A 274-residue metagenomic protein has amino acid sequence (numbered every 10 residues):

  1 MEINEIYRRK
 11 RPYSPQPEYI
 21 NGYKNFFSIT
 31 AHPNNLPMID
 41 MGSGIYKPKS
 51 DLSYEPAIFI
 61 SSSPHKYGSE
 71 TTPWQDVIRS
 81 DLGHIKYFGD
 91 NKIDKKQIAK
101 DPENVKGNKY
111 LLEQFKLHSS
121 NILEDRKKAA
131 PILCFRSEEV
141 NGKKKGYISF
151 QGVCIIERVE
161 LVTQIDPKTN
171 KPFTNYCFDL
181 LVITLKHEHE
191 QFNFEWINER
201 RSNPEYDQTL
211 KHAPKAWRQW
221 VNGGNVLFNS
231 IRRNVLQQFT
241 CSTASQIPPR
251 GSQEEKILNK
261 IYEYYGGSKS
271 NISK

Functional and structural regions predicted by a protein language model:
M1-E55, G146-Q151, E157-G267: Contiguous surface segments at macromolecular interaction interfaces
P12-Y147: Acidic, glycine-rich low-complexity segments with interspersed aromatic residues
C134, V153-C154, K274: Extended hydrophobic secondary-structure segments that form protein cores and membrane-embedded regions
S137-E139, I156-V159: An acidic- and aromatic-residue-enriched active-site/binding cleft used to recognize and process polar
S268-S273: Conserved helicase/translocase motor-coupling segment
